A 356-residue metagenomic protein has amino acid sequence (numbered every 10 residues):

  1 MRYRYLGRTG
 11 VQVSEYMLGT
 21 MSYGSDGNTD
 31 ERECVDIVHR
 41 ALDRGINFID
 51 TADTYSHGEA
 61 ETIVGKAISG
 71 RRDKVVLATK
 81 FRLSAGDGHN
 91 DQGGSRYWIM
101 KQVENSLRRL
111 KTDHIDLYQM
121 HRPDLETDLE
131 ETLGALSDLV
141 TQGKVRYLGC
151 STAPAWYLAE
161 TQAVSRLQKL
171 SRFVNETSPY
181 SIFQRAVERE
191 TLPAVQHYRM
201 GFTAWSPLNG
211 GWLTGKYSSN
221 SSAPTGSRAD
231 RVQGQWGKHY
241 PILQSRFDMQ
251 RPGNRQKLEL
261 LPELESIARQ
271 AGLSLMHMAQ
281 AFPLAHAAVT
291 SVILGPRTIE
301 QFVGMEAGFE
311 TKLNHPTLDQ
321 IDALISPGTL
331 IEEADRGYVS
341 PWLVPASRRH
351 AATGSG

Functional and structural regions predicted by a protein language model:
M1-V75: N-terminal binding-site loop/beta-alpha segment at the start of enzyme catalytic domains that lines or forms
L6, L18, C34, I49 (+13 more regions): Conserved, mostly hydrophobic/aromatic
R8-D26, A78-D91, H114, Q119: N-terminal small/glycine-rich loop or linker at the start of catalytic domains across soluble metabolic enzymes
V11-Y16, G45-N47, R71-V75, T112-D116 (+5 more regions): Short, well-ordered coil/turn segments that N-cap beta-strands
D26-G27, H39, D43, G86-E190 (+1 more regions): Glycine/proline-rich, positively charged, aromatic-decorated active-site loop/lid region on the catalytic face
F81-L83, P154, Y180-Q184, S206-Y217 (+2 more regions): Glycine-rich beta-alpha junction loops
V187-H239, S274: Aromatic-lined glycan-binding groove of carbohydrate-active enzymes
S221-S266, Q270, A285-T290, I299 (+1 more regions): Terminal-tail/helix-coil boundary detector
